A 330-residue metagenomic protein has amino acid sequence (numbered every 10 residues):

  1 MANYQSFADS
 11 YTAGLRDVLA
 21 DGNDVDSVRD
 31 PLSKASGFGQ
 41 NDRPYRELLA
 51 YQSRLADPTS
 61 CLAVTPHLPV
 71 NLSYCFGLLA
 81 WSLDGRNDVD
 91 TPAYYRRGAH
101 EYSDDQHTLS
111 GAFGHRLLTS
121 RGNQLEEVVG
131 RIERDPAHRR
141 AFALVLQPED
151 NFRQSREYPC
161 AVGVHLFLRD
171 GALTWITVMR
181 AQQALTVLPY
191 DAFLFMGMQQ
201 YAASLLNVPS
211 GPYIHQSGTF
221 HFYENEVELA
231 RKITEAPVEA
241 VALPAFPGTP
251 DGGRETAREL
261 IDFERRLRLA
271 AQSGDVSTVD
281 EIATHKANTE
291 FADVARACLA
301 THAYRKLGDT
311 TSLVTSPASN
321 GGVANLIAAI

Functional and structural regions predicted by a protein language model:
M1-I330: Terminal, non-catalytic protein-protein interaction segments that mediate quaternary/complex assembly
